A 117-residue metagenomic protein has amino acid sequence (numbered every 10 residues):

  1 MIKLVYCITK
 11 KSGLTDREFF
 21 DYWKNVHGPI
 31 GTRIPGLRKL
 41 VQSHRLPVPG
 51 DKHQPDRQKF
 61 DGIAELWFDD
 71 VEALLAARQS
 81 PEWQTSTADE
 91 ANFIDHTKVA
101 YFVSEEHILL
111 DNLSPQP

Functional and structural regions predicted by a protein language model:
M1-P117: Macromolecular interaction modules
